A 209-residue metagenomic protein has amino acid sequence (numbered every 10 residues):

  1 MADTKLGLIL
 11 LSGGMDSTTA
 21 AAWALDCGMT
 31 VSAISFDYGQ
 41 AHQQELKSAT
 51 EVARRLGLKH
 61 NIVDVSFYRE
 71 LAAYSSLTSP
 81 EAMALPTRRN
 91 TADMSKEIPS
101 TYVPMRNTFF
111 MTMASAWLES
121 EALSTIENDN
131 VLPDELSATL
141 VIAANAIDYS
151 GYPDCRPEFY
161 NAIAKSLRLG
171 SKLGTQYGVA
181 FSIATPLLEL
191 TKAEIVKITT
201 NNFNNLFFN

Functional and structural regions predicted by a protein language model:
M1-F207: ATP-dependent adenylation/nucleotidyltransferase module used to activate substrates
